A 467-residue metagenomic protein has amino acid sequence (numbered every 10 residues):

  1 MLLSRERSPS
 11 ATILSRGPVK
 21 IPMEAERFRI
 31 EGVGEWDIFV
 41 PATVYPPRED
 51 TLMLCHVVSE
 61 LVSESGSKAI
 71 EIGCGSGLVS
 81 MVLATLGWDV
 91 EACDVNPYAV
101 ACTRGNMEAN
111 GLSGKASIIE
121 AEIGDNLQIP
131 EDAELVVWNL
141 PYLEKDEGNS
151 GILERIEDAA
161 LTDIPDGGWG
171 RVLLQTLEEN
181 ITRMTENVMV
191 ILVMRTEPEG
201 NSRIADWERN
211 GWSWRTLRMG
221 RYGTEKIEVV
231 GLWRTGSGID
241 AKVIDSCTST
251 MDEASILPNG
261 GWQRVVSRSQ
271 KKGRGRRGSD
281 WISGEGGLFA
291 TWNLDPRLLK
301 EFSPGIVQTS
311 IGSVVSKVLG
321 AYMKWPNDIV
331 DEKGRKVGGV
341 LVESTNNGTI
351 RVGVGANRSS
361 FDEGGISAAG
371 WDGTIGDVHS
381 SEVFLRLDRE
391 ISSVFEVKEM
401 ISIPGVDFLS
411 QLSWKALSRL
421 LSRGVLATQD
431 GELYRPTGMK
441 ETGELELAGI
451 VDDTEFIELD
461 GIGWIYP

Functional and structural regions predicted by a protein language model:
T12-V82, T224-E228: SAM-dependent Rossmann-like transferase core, predominantly class I methyltransferases with a strong bias toward
M53-I129, V137-W138, L143-D146: Conserved SAM/SAH cofactor-binding pocket of Class I
S67, E134, Q263: Conserved acidic residues
I119-A121, D245, M323-W325: Short loop/edge segments at beta-strand edges and connector loops that shape dinucleotide/nucleotide cofactor-binding
L140-V172: Mobile active-site "lid"/loop adjacent to the S-adenosyl-L-methionine
W169-R218: Conserved Class I SAM-dependent methyltransferase catalytic core
G170-Q175, N187, L192-R195, P296-M323 (+1 more regions): Long, positively charged amphipathic alpha-helical accessory segments at protein N-termini or as interdomain linkers
D206-V307, Y466-P467: N-terminal lobe of the biotin/lipoate ligase/transferase fold
